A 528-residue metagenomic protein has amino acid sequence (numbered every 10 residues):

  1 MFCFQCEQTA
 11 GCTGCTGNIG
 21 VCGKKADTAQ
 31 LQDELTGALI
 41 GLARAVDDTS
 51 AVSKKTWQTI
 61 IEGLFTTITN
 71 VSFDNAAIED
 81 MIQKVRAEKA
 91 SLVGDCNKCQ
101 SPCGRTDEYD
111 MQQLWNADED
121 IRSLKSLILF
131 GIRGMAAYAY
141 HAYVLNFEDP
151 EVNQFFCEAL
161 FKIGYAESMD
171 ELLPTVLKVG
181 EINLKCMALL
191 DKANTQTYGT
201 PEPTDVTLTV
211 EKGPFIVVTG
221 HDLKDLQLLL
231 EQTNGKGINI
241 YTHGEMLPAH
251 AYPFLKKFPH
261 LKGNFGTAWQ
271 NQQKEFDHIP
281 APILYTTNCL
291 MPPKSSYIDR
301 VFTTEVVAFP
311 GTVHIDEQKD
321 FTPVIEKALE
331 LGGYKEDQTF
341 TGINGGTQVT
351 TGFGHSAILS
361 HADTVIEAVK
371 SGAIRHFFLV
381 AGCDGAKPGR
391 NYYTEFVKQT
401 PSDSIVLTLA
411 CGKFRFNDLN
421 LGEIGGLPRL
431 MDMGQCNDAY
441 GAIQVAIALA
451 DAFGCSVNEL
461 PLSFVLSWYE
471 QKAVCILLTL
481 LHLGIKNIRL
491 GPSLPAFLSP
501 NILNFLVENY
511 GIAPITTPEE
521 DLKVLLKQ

Functional and structural regions predicted by a protein language model:
M1-G213, V217, G237, G244-M246 (+1 more regions): Long, compositionally biased, glycine/small-hydrophobic-enriched stretches that function as flexible linkers, tethers
F2-T28, Q32, G37-G41, K178-Q528: Anaerobic metallocofactor- and corrinoid-dependent redox/one-carbon enzyme cores, especially those from methanogenesis
